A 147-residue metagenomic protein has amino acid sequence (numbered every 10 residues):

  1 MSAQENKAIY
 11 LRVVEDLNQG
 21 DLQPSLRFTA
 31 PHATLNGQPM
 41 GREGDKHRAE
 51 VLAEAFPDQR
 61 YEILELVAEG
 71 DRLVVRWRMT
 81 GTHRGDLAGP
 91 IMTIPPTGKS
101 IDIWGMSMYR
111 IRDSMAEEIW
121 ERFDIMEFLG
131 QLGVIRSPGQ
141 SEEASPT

Functional and structural regions predicted by a protein language model:
M1-T147: C-terminal and inter-domain tail/linker signature
